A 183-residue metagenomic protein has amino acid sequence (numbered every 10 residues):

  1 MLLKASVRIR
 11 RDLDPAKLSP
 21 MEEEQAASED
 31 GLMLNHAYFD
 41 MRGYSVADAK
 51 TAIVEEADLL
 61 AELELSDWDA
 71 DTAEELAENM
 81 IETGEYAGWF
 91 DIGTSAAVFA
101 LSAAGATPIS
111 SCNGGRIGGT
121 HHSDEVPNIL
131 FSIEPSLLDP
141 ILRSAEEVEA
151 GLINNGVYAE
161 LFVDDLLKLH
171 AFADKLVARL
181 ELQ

Functional and structural regions predicted by a protein language model:
M1-H121: N-terminal low-complexity, intrinsically disordered segments
G43, E64-D67, T83-G84, P140-A145 (+3 more regions): Short, flexible coil/linker elements and helix-boundary hinge sites characteristic of intrinsically disordered
E56, L101, I129, L161 (+1 more regions): Generic hydrophobic, helix-prone segments enriched in Leu/Val/Ile
A87-A97, E134-I141, L166-R179: Well-ordered, non-membrane alpha-helical segments in soluble/globular domains
S102-G114, H122, P135-E149, I153: Secondary-structure-rich domain cores
H121-S136, N155-D164: Short cationic amphipathic helices and targeting signals
E146-Q183: Active-site or metal-binding loop neighborhoods of secreted/extracellular toxin and effector enzymes
